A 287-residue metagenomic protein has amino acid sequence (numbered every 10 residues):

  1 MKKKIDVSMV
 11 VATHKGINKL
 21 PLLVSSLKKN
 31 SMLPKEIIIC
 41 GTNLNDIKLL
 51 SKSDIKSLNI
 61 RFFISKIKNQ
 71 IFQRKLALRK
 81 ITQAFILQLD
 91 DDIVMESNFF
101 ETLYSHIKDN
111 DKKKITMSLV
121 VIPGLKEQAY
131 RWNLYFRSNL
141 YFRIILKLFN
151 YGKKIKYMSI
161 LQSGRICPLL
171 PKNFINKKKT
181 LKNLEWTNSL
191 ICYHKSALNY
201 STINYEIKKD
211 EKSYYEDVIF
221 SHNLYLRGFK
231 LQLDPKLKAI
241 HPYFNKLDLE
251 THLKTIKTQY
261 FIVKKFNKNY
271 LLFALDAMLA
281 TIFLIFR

Functional and structural regions predicted by a protein language model:
S25-P34: Short, acidic, metal-binding catalytic loop of nucleotide-sugar glycosyltransferases
S65-I81: Glycine-rich, basic loop-to-helix element that forms the pyrophosphate-binding segment of sugar-nucleotide handling
I86: Short aromatic/hydrophobic "clamp" motif used to bind/position activated sugar donors
N98-K156: Conserved donor NDP-sugar-binding/catalytic core segment of glycosyltransferases
F136-N183: Short, flexible, basic/aromatic active-site loop/helix in glycosyltransferases
E185-N188, D210-F220: Acidic donor-binding loop at a coil-to-helix junction in glycosyltransferase catalytic cores that engages
Y200-Y214, F229-E250: Active-site donor/metal-binding and catalytic loop motifs of nucleotide-sugar-dependent glycosylation enzymes
Y214, L226-F229, D248-L275: Catalytic core of nucleotide-sugar-dependent glycosyltransferases
